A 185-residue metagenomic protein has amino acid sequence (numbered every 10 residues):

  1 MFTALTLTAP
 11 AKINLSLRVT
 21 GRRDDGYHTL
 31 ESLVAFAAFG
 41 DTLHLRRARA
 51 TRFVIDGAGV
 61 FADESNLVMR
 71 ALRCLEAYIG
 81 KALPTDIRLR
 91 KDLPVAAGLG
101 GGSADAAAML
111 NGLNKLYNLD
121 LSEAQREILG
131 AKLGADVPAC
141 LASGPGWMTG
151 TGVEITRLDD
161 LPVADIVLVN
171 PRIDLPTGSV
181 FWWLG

Functional and structural regions predicted by a protein language model:
F2-L83, A96: N-terminal beta-alpha supersecondary unit
F2-T8, N14-R18, R22-S32, L119-G185: ATP-dependent small-molecule kinase catalytic core of the GHMP/sugar-kinase superfamily and closely related
D56-A58, R90, A142: Conserved beta-strand termini and adjacent loop/short-helix elements that scaffold enzyme active sites in alpha/beta
V68, A97-E123, A139-S143: DPxDG-like acidic metal-binding loop motif
E76-R88, G112-L133: Phosphate-handling active-site elements
L93: Glycine-rich beta-to-alpha active-site loop
